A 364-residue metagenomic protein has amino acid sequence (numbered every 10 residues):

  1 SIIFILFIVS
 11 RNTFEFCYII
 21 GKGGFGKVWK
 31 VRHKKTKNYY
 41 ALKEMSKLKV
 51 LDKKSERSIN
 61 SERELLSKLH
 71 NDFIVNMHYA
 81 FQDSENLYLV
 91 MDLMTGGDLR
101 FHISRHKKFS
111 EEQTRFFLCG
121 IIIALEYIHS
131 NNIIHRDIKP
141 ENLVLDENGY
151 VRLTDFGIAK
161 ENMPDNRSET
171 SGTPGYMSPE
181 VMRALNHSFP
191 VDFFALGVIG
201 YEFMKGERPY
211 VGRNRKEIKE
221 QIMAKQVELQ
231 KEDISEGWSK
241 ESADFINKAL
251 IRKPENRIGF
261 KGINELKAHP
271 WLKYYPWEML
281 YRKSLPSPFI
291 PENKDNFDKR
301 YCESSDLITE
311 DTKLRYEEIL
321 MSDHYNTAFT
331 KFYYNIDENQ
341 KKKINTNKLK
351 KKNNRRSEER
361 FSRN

Functional and structural regions predicted by a protein language model:
K27: Conserved N-lobe ATP-binding subsite of Hanks-type protein kinase domains, especially the beta3 VAIK lysine
Y39, E44-L69: Conserved N-lobe beta3->alphaC-helix segment of eukaryotic protein kinase catalytic domains
Y79-A80: A short, aromatic-enriched beta-strand patch in the conserved N-lobe beta-sheet of the protein kinase catalytic domain
E85-D98: Conserved short submotifs of the Hanks-type protein kinase catalytic core that shape the nucleotide-binding pocket
F117-L118: Activation segment signature within eukaryotic-like protein kinase domains
S242, K283-S357: Eukaryotic Ser/Thr kinase distal regulatory-tail detector
